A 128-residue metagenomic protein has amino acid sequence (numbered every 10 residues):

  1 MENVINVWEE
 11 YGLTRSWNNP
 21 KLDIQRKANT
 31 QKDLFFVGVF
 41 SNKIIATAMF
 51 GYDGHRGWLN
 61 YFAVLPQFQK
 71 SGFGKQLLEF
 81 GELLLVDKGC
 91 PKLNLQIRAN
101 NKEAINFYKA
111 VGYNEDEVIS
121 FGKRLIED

Functional and structural regions predicted by a protein language model:
M1-Y61, L65, F80, L84 (+2 more regions): Acetyl-CoA-dependent GNAT
N3, Q76, E103: Charged catalytic carboxylate motif
W58-Y61, Q96, F107: Residue-level recognition of specific faces of alpha-helices
L65-S71, A99-N100: Active-site acidic-Proline motif in GNAT/NAT acetyltransferases
F68, G72-F80: Conserved acetyl-CoA pyrophosphate-binding loop and the N-cap/start of the following alpha-helix in GNAT-like
L78, L85-I97: Conserved GNAT acetyl-CoA-binding A-motif
L95-A104, G122-E127: Conserved beta-strand-loop-alpha-helix junction that forms the acyl-donor binding cleft
Y108, Y113: Conserved active-site tyrosine of GNAT-family acetyltransferases
